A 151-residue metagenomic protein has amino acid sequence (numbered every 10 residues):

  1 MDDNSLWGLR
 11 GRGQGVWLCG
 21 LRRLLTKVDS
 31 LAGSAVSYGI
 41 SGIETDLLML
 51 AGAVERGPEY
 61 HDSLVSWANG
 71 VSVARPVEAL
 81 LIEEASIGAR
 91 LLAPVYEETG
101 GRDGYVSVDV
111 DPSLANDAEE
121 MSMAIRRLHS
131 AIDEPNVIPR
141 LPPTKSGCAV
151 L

Functional and structural regions predicted by a protein language model:
M1-S30: N- or domain-start disorder-to-order transition segments that initiate the globular core
L6-R10, H129, L151: Surface-exposed amphipathic alpha-helices with a cationic face
Q14-V16, S41, V106: Hydrophobic beta-strand segments of well-ordered beta-sheets in folded domains
L18, G42-T45, P139-L141: General beta-strand structural signal in soluble alpha/beta enzymes
T26-P58: An N-terminal structural lobe/cap that precedes and organizes the functional/catalytic core across diverse proteins
Y38-S41, D133, V150: Glycine-enriched alpha-helix->loop->beta-strand junction motifs that scaffold or abut catalytic
M49-A51, R56-C148: Active-site beta->alpha loop and helix N-cap motifs at the rims of alpha/beta catalytic domains
